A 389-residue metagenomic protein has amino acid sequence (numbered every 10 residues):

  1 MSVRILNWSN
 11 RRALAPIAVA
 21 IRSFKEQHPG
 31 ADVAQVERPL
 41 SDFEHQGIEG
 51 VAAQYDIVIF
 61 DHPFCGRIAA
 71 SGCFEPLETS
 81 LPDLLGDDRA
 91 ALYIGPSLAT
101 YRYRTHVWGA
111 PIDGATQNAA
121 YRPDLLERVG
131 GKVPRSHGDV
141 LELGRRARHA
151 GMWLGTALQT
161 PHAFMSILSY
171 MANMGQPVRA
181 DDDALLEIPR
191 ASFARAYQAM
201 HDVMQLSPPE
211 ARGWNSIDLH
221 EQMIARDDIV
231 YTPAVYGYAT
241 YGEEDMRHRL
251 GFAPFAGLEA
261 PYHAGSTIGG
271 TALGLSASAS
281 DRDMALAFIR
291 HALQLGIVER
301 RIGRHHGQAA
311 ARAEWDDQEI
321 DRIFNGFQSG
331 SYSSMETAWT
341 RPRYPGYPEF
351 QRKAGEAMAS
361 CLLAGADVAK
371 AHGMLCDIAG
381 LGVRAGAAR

Functional and structural regions predicted by a protein language model:
M1-C65, L381-R389: Conserved N-terminal structural module of periplasmic/extracytoplasmic solute-binding proteins
P63-A69, A234-R249: A ligand-binding cleft/hinge motif common to bilobed small-molecule-binding domains
C65-T116: Hinge/lid segment of periplasmic solute-binding proteins
W108-A110, L141-L185, I229: Extracytoplasmic/periplasmic solute-binding protein
D182-G213: Glycine-centered hinge/linker elements that transmit conformational signals in sensory and ligand-binding systems
E243-G307: Extracytoplasmic/periplasmic substrate-recognition and gating elements
G303-K353: Long, aromatic- and glycine/proline-rich binding clefts that accommodate carbohydrate-like moieties
S334-R389: Conserved C-terminal helix/tail region of periplasmic/extracytoplasmic solute-binding proteins
